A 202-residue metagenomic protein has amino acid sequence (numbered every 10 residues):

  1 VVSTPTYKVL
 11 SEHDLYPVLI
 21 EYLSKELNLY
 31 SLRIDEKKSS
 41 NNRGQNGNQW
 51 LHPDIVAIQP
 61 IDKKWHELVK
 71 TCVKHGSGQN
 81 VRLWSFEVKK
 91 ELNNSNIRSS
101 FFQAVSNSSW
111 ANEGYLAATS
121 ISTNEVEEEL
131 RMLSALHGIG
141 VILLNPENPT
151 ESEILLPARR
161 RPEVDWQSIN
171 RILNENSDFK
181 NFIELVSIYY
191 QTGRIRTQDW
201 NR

Functional and structural regions predicted by a protein language model:
S3, Y7, V73-G76, R131-R202: Non-catalytic C-terminal interaction segments of nucleic acid-processing enzymes
P5-S24: Nuclease catalytic cores
L19, I55-E67, V81-N93: Conserved catalytic cores of phosphodiester-cleaving nucleases, focusing on short active-site segments
E26-G47: A short acidic/basic microdomain associated with nuclease active sites
L51-P53: Change "...and in nucleic-acid phosphodiester-cleaving endonucleases..." to "...and in nucleic-acid processing enzymes
K89-K90, F101-A104: Catalytic core segments in nucleotide and nucleic-acid processing enzymes
L92-I97, W110-N148: Nucleic-acid nuclease catalytic cores
N107: Ligand-binding face of N-terminal immunoglobulin V-set domains in extracellular IgSF glycoproteins
